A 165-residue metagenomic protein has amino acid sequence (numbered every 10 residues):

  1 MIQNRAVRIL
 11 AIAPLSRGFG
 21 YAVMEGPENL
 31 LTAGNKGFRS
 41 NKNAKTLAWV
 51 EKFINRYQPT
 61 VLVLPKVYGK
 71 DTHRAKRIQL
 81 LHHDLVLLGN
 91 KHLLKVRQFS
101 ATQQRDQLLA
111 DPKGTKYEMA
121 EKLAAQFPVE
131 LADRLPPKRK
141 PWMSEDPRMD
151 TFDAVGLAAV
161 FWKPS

Functional and structural regions predicted by a protein language model:
M1-S165: Phosphate- and other anionic-substrate recognition elements at nucleic-acid/protein interfaces
